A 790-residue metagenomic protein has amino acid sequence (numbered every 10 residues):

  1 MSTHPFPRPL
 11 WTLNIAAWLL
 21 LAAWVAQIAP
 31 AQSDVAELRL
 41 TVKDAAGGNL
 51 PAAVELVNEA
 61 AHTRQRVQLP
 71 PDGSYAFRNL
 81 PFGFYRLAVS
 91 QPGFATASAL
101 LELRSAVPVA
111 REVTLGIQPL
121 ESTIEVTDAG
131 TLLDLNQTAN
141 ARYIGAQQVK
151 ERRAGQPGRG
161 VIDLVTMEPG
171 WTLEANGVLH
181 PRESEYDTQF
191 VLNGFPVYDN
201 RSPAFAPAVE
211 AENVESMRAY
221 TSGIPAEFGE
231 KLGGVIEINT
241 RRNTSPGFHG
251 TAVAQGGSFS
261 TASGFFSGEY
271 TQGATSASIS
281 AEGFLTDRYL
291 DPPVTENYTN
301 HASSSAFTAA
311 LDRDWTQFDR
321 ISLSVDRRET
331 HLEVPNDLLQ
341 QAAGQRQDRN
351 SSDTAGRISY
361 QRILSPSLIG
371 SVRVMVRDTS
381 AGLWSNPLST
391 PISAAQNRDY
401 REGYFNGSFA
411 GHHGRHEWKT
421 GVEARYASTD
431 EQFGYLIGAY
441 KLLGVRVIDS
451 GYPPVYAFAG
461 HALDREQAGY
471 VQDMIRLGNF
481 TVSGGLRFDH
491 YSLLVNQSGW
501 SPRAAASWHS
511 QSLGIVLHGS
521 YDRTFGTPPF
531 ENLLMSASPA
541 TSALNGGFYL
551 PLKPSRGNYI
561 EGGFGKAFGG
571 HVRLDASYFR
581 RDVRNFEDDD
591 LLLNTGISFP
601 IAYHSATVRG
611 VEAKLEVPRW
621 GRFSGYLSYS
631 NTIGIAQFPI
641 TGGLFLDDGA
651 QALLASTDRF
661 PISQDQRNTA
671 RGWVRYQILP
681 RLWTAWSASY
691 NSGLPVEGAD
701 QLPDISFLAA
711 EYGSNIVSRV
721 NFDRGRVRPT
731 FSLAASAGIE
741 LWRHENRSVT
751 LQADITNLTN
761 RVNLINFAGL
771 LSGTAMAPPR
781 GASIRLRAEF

Functional and structural regions predicted by a protein language model:
H4, R681, S689-E711, R728-S732 (+1 more regions): C-terminal beta-signal and adjacent terminal beta-strands/loops of Gram-negative outer-membrane beta-barrel proteins
Q27-R142, P196-Y198: Periplasm-facing N-terminal accessory domains of Gram-negative outer-membrane beta-barrel systems
F94-A95, A99-E112, L120-A226, E230 (+5 more regions): Periplasmic N-terminal accessory/gating domains of Gram-negative outer-membrane beta-barrel systems
G256-L285, T295-L332, D348-G370, P502: Transmembrane beta-barrel wall of Gram-negative outer-membrane proteins
D312-T330, S351-N496, R622, Y626: Face-selective signature of the C-terminal outer-membrane beta-barrel domain
H331, L338, S380, F433-Y435 (+7 more regions): Surface-exposed extracellular loop regions of Gram-negative outer-membrane beta-barrel proteins, predominantly
S371-M375, A381, H509, P551-R609 (+2 more regions): Membrane-embedded beta-barrel scaffold of Gram-negative outer-membrane proteins
R476-T481, Y578-D582, I601-D700: Gram-negative outer-membrane beta-barrel transporters
